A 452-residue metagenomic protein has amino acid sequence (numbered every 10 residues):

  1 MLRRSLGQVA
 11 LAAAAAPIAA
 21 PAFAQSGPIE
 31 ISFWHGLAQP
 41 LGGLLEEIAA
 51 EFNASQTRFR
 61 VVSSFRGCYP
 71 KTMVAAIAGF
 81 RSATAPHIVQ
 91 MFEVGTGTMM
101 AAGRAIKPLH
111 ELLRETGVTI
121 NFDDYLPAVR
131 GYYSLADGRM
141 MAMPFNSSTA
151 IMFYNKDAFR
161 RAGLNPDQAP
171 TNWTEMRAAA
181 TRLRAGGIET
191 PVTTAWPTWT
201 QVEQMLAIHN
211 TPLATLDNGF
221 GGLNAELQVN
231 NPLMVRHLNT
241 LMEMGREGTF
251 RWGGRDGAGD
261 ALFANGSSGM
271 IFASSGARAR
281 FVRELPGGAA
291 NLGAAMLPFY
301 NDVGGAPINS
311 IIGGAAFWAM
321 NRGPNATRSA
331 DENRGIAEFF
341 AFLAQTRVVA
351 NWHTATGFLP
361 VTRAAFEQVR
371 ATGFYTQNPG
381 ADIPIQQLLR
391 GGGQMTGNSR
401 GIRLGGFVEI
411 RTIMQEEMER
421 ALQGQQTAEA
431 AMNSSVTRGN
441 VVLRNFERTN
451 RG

Functional and structural regions predicted by a protein language model:
M1-A13: N-terminal secretory signal peptides and thylakoid transit peptides that target proteins across membranes
G27, A54-S55, R60, A162 (+5 more regions): Extracytoplasmic/periplasmic substrate-recognition and gating elements
E51-Y125, R161-T171, G269-M270, L285-G287: Extracytoplasmic "Venus flytrap"/periplasmic binding protein-like
A78, P86-H87, V118-A158, T190 (+2 more regions): A structural signal for short loop-to-beta-strand junctions that line the ligand-binding cleft of periplasmic/secreted
V94-I151, R177, E203-A207, G293-A295 (+1 more regions): Hinge/lid segment of periplasmic solute-binding proteins
H110-Y125, A169, T211-R236, E284-P286 (+4 more regions): Short, solvent-exposed loop/beta-turn-alpha elements that line the ligand-binding surface or hinge of extracytoplasmic
R177-R182, F220-G253: Glycine-centered hinge/linker elements that transmit conformational signals in sensory and ligand-binding systems
A295-L297, T354-E416, R420, R448-G452: Long, aromatic- and glycine/proline-rich binding clefts that accommodate carbohydrate-like moieties
